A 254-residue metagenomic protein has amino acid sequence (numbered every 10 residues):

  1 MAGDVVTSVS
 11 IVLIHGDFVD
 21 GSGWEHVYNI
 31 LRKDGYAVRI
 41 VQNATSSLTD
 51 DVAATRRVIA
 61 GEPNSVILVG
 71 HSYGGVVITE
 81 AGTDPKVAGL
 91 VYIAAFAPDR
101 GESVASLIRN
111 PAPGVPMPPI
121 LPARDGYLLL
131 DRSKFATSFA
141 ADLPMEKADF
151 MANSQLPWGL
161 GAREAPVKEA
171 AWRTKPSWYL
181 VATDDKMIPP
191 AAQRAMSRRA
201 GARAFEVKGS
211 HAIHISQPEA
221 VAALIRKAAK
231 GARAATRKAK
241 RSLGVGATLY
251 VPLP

Functional and structural regions predicted by a protein language model:
T7-P63: Active-site catalytic motif of lipid deacylating hydrolases and related acyltransferases
I14-D17, H71-S72, A95, A182: Glycine-rich His-Gly loop
D51, P157-P218: Conserved serine/cysteine hydrolase catalytic core
V69-G74, I78: Gly/Ala-rich beta-loop-alpha elbow adjacent to hydrolase catalytic centers
T83-V87, V91-R132, G159-P166: Flexible "cap/lid" loop of the alpha/beta hydrolase fold
D125-A171: Conserved alpha/beta-hydrolase catalytic His-Asp/Glu region
F205-L253: Catalytic active-site module of serine/aspartate enzymes centered on a nucleophile-bearing elbow/loop
